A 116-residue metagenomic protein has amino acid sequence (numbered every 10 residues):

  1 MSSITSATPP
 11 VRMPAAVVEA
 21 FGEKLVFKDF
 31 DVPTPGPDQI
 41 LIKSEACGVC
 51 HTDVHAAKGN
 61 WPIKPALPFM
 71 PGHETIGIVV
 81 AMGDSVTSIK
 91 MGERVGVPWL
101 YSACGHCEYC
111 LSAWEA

Functional and structural regions predicted by a protein language model:
M1-M13: Basic/polar N-terminal segments that are highly enriched at the extreme N-terminus, encompassing both cleavable
M1-S3, F27-F30, I63-K64: A generic local structural motif
P10-R12, H51, C104: A structure-centric signal for secondary-structure junctions around beta-strands
A15-V18: A short beta-strand micro-motif
G22-F27, H51-T52: Short N-terminal binding/cap micro-motifs at the start of the first secondary-structure element
V32-C47, N60-E108: Glycine-rich beta-strand-centered segment in the early N-terminal region that forms part of a ligand/cofactor-binding
H51, H55, H73: Histidine-centered active-site/metal-ligand motif
V54, G59, L111-A116: Iron-sulfur (Fe-S) cluster-binding segments and ferredoxin-like electron-carrier domains, especially [2Fe-2S]
